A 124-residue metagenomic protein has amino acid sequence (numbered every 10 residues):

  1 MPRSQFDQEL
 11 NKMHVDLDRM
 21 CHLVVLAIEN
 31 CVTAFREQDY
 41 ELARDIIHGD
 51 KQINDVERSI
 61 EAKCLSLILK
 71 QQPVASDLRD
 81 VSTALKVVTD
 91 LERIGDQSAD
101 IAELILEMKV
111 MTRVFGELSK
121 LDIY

Functional and structural regions predicted by a protein language model:
M1-Y124: Cytosolic, long alpha-helical scaffolding segments
